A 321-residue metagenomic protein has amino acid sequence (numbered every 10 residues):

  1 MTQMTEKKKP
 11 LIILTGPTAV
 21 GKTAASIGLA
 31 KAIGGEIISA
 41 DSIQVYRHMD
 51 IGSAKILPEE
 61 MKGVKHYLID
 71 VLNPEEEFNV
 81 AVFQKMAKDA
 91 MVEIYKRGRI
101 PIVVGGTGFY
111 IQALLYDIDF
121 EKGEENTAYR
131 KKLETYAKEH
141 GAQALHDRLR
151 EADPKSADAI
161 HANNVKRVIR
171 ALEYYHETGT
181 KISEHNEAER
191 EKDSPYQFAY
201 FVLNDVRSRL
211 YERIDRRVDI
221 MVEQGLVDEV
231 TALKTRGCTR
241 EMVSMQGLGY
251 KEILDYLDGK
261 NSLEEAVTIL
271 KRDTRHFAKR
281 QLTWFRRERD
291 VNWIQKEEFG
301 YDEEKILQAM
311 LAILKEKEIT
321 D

Functional and structural regions predicted by a protein language model:
M1-D321: Phosphate/pyrophosphate-binding catalytic cores of soluble transferases and nucleic-acid-acting enzymes
